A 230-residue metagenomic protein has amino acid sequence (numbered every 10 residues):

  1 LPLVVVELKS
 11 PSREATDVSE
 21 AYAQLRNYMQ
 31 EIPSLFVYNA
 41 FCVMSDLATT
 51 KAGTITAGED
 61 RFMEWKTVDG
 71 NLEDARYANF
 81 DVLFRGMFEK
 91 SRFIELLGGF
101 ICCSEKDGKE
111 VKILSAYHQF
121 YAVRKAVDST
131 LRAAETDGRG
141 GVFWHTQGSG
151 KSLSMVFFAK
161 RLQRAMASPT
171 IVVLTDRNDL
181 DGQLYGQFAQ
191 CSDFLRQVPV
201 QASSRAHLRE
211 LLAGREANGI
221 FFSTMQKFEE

Functional and structural regions predicted by a protein language model:
L1-T170, D179-L195, E216-I220, Q226: ATP-dependent helicase/translocase motor core
T175: Conserved residues at beta->alpha junctions
L180, Q201-R209, F228-E229: Short acidic loop-to-helix transition motifs that present clustered carboxylates
L195-Q201: Acidic/polar loop patches that form or flank catalytic/metal-binding clefts of enzymes that bind anionic ligands
S203-F221: Conserved motor-coupling elements within RecA-like helicase/translocase cores
